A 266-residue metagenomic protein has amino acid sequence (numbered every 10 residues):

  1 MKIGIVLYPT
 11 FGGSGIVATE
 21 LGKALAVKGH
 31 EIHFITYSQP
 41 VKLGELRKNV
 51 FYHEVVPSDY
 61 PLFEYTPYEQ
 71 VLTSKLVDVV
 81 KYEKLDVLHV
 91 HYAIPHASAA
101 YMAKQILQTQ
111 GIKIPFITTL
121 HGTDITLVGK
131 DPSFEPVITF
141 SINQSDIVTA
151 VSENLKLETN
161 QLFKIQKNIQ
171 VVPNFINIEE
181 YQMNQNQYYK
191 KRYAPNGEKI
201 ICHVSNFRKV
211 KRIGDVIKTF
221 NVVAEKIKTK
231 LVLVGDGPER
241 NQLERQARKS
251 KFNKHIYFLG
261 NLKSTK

Functional and structural regions predicted by a protein language model:
I5-E20, K211: A short, glycine/small-residue-rich beta-strand->loop->alpha-helix junction that serves as a flexible
L7-F11, K23-Y68, G237: N-terminal strand-loop element at the rim of the active site of nucleotide-sugar-dependent glycosyltransferases
S38, N154, F175: Carbohydrate-associated surface elements
P61-L88, A97-S98, M102, P132-P136 (+2 more regions): An amphipathic, basic-hydrophobic alpha-helix
Q108-I117, T123-S141, L157, Q185: Nucleotide-sugar donor phosphate/pyrophosphate-binding loop at the beta->alpha transition of glycosyltransferases
T149, A194-F220, V232: Conserved donor-binding/catalytic core segment of Leloir-type glycosyltransferases
Y181-P195, R248: A short helix/loop element that forms part of the nucleotide-sugar donor recognition site in Leloir-type
E244-L262: Nucleotide-activated donor-binding/catalytic signature segment of Leloir-type glycosyltransferases, i.e., the conserved
